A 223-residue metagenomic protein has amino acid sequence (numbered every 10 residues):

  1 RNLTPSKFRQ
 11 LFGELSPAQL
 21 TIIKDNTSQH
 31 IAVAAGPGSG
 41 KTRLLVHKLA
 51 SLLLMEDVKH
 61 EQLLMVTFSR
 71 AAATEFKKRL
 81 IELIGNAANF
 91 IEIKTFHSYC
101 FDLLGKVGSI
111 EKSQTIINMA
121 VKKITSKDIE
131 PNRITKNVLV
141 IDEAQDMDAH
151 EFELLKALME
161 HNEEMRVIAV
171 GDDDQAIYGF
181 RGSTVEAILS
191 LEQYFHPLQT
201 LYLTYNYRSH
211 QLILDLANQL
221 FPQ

Functional and structural regions predicted by a protein language model:
R1-S109: P-loop NTPase Walker
A18-Q19, D25-H30, I93-V138, D148-A157: Conserved helicase/translocase P-loop NTPase motor core
L45-L49, A72, F76-L80, A120-S126 (+3 more regions): Structural preference for long, well-ordered alpha-helical segments in enzyme cores
M55-V58, G85-N86, P131-R133, M147 (+2 more regions): Conserved catalytic network of the ASCE P-loop NTPase/AAA+ motor domain
L63, K136-V138, E163-I168: Loop/turn-to-beta-strand initiation segments
M65, I93, V140, A169 (+1 more regions): Conserved SAM-binding loop
I141-M147, G171: Hydrophobic residues in beta-strands of the RecA-like P-loop NTPase core, especially within AAA+ ATPase
F152-Q223: Conserved RecA-like helicase ATPase core segment that couples NTP binding/hydrolysis to strand translocation
